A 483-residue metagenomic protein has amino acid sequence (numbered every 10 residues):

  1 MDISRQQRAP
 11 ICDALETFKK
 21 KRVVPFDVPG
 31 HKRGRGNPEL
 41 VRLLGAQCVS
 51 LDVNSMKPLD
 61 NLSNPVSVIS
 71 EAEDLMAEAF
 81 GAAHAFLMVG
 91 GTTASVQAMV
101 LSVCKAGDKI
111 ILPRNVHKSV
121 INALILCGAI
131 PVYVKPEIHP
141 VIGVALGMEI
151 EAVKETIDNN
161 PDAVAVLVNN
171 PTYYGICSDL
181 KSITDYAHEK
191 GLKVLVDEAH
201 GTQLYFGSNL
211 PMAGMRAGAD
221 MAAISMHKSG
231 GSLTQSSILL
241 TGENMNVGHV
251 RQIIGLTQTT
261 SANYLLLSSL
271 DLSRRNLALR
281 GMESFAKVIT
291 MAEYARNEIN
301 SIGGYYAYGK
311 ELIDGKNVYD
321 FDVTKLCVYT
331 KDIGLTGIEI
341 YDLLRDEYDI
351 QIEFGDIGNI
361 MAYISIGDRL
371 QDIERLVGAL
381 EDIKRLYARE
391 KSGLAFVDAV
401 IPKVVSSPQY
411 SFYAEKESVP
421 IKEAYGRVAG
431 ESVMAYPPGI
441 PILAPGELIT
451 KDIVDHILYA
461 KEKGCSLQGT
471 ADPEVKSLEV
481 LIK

Functional and structural regions predicted by a protein language model:
M1-S67: N-terminal "arm"/small-domain region of PLP-dependent enzymes with the aminotransferase-like
R8-E16, K20-R22, L40-L43, N64 (+2 more regions): Conserved PLP-enzyme active-site core in the AAT-like
R33, Y173, K228-S229, N244-N246 (+5 more regions): Short, glycine-/Ser/Thr-/acidic-enriched flexible segments
V49-G91: Conserved N-terminal alpha-helix of the aminotransferase class I/II PLP-enzyme fold
L59, F86-M88, V166-N169, C327 (+1 more regions): Short glycine-rich or small-residue beta-strand-to-loop segments that form or flank ligand, phosphate, metal/Fe-S
L87, Y133-K135, I224, F354 (+1 more regions): Structural signal for conserved beta-strand scaffold positions within catalytic alpha/beta enzyme cores
I110, L380-I383, G464-S466, T470-K483: Surface-exposed interaction regions enriched in Ser/Thr/Asp/Glu that occur as long low-complexity tracts or repetitive
Y294-G469: Conserved C-terminal alpha-helix-loop-beta "cap" of PLP-dependent enzymes that closes/shapes the active-site mouth
